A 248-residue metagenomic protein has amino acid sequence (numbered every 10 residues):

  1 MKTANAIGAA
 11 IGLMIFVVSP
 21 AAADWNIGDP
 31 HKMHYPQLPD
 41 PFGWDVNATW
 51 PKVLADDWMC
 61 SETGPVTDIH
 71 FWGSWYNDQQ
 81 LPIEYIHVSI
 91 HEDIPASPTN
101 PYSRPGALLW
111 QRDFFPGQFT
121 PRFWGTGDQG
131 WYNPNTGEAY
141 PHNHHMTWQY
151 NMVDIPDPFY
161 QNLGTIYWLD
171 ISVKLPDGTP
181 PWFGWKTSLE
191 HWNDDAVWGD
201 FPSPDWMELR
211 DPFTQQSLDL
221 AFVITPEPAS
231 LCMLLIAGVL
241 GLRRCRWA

Functional and structural regions predicted by a protein language model:
M1-A9, C245: Bacterial N-terminal signal peptides that target proteins for export
G8-V17, G238: Bacterial N-terminal signal peptides
F16-T49: Boundary/junction segments of secreted and surface-exposed precursor proteins
A23, K186-T225: PGST-rich, cysteine-poor low-complexity/disordered linker and tail segments that act as flexible spacers
A48-L54, W75, L81-A196: Aromatic- and Gly/Pro-enriched, solvent-exposed loop/edge beta-strand patches characteristic of beta-rich domains
S61-H70, L81-I83, G164: Extended extracellular/luminal ectodomain segments enriched in beta-structured repeat modules
P65-Y76, L169: A short beta-strand element within beta-rich, extracytoplasmic domains of secreted/secretory-pathway proteins
E227-R244: A short, hydrophobic C-terminal helix/tail in secreted or cell-surface proteins
